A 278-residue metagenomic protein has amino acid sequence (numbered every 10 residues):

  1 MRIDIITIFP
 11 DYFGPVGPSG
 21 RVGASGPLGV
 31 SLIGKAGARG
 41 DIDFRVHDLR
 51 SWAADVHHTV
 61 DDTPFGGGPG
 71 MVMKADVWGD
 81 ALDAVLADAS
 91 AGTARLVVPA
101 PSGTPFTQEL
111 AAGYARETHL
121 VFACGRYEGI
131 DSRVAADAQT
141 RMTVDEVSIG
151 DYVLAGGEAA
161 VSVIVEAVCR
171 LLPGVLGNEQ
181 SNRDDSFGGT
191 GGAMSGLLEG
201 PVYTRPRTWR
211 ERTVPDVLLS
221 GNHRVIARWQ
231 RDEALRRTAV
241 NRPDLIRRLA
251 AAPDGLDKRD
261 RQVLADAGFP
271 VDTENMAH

Functional and structural regions predicted by a protein language model:
M1, G196-L197, V202-H278: SAM-dependent methyltransferases
M1-V85, R224-R247: N-terminal nucleotide/polyanion-binding subdomain common to many enzyme families
D4-I6, R45-H47, V97, L120-F122 (+1 more regions): Hydrophobic/aromatic beta-strand patches that form the interior of the parallel beta-sheet core in alpha/beta enzyme
F9, P99-P101, A123-G125, G150 (+1 more regions): Short His-Asn-centered micro-motif
V16-S25, S90-A91, T273-A277: Intrinsically disordered, low-complexity terminal tails and inter-domain linkers enriched for S/T/G/P/D/E
M73-D131, P173: S-adenosyl-L-methionine/SAH cofactor-binding core of RNA-modifying enzymes
I130, V134-G189: Structured adenosyl-cofactor binding patch, chiefly the S-adenosyl-L-methionine
G177-T208: A cross-family acyltransferase "interaction/gating" segment
